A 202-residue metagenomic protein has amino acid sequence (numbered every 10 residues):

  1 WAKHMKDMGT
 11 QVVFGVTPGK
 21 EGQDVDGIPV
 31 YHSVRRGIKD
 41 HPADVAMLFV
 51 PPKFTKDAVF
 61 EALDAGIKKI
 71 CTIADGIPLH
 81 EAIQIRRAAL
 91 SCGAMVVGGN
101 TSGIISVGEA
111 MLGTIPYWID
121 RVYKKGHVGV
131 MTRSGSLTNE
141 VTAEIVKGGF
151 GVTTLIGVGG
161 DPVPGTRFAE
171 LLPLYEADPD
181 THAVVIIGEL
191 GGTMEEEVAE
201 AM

Functional and structural regions predicted by a protein language model:
W1-M202: Catalytic-core regions of core metabolic enzymes, especially those transforming organic acids/acyl-group intermediates
